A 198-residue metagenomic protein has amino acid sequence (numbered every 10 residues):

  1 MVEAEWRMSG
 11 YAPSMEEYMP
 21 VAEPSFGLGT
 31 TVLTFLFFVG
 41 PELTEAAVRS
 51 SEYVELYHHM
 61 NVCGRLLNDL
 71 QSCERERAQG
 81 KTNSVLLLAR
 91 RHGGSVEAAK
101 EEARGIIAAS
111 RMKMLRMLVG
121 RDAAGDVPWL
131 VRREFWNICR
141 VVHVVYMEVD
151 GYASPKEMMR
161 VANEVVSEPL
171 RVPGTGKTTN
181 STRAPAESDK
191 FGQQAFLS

Functional and structural regions predicted by a protein language model:
M1-S198: Alpha-helical, largely C-terminal catalytic domains that coordinate divalent metal ions via clustered Asp/Glu/His
